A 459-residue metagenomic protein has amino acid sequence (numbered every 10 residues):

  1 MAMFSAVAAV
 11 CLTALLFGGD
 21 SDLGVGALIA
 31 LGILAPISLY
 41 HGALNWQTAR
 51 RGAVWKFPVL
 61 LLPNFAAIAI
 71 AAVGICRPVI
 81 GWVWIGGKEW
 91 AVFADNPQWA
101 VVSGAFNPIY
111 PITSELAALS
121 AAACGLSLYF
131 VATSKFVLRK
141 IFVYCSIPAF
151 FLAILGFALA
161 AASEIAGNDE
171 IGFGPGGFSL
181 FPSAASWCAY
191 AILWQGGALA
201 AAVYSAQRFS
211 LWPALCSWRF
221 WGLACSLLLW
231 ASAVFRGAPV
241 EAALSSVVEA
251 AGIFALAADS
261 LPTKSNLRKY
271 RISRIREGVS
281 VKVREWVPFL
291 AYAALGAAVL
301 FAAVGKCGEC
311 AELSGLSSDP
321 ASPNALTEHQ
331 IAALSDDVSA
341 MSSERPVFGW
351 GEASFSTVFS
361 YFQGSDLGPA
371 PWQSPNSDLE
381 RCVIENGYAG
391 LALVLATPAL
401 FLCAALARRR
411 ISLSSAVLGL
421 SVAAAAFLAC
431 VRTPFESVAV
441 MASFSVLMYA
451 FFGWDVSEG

Functional and structural regions predicted by a protein language model:
M1-F17, A30-H41, N64-I75, Y110-G278 (+3 more regions): Alpha-helical transmembrane segments of multi-pass inner-membrane proteins
A14-A27, W46-T48: Short, hydrophobic transmembrane alpha-helix segments
L15-L16, F93-P108, D169-P182, H329-A333 (+1 more regions): Juxtamembrane membrane-water interface segments that cap and precede transmembrane helices
Y40-A53, A72-W90, W99-V101, Y204: Transmembrane alpha-helix boundary signature
T48-K56, S134-I141: Interfacial helix-loop-helix linkers and transmembrane-helix boundary segments in multi-pass membrane proteins
G74-F93, N107-P111, A158-G167, A302-S354: Aromatic-rich transmembrane-lumenal/periplasmic boundary elements in polytopic membrane proteins
A332-W372, N386-L393: TM-adjacent membrane-interface loops and short helices in multi-pass inner/ER membrane proteins
S457-G459: Short, charged juxtamembrane terminal tails flanking transmembrane helices
